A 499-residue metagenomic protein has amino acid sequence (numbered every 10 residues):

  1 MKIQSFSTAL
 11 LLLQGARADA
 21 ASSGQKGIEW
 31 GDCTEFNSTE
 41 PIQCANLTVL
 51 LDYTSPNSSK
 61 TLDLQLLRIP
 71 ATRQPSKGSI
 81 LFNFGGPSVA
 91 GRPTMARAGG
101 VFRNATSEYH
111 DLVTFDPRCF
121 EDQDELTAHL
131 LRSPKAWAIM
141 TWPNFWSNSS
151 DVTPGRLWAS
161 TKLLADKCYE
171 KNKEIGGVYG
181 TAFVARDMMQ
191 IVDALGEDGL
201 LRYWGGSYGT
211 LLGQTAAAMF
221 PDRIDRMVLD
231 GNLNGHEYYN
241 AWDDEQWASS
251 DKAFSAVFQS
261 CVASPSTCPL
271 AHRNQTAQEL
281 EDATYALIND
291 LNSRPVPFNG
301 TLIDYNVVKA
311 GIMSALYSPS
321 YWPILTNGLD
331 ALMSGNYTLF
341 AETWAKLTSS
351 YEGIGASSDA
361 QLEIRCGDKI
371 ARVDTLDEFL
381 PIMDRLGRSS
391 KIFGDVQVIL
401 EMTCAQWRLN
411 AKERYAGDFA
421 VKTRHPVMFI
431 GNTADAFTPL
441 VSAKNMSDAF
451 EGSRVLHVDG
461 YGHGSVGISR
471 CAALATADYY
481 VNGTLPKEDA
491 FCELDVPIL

Functional and structural regions predicted by a protein language model:
M1-A20: Fungal secretory targeting signals
A21-V307, E363-I364, K369-L499: Gly/Pro-rich cap/lid or specificity-loop segments adjacent to the active site
G86, A331-S334: Short edge-strand/loop segments of extracellular domains
A315-P319, G328-L332, K369-I370: Generic structural signal for hydrophobic core residues of well-folded globular domains
L316-Y321, A434-F437: Acidic catalytic loop of the alpha/beta-hydrolase fold
Y321-I324, G335-L339: Glycine-rich, aromatic-lined ligand/substrate-binding cores of catalytic and carbohydrate-binding domains
T338-E342, S349-K369: Long, low-complexity segments enriched in small/aliphatic residues
